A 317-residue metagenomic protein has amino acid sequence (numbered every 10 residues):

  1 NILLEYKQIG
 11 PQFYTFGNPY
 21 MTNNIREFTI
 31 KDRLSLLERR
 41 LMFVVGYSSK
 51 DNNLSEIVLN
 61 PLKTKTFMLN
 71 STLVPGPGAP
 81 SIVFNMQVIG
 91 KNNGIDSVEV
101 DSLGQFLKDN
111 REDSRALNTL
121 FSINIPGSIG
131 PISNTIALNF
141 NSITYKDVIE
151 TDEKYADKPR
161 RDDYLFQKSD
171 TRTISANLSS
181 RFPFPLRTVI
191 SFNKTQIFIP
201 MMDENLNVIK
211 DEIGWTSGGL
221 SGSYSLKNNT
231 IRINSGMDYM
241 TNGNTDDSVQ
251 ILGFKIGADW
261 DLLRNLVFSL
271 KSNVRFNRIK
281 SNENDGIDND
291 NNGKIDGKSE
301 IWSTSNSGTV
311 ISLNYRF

Functional and structural regions predicted by a protein language model:
N1-N284, D290-K294, E300-F317: Exposed, low-structure sequence patches enriched in small/polar residues
